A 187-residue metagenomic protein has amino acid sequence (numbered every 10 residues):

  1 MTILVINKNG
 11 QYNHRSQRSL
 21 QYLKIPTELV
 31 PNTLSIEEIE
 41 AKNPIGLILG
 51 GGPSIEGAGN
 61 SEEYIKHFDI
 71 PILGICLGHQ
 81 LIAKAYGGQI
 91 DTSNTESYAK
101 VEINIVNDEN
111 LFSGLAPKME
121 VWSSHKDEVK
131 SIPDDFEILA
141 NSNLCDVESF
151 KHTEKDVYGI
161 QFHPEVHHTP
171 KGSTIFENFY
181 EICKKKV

Functional and structural regions predicted by a protein language model:
M1-L4: Extreme N-terminal starter segment of soluble prokaryotic enzymes
N7-K8: Acidic di-acidic motifs
Q11-Y12, S35: Conserved Rossmann-like nucleotide-cofactor binding loop
Q21, K42-N110, E120, T174-N178: Cysteine-nucleophile active-site neighborhood
Y22-E38: A short, well-structured beta->alpha microelement
K100-E102, V147-S149, G159: Conserved hydrophobic/aromatic beta-strand scaffold that supports enzyme active sites
D108-K155: Catalytic beta-strand/loop cores that center a nucleophilic Ser/Cys/Thr and support acyl-enzyme chemistry
P164-V187: Acyltransferase
